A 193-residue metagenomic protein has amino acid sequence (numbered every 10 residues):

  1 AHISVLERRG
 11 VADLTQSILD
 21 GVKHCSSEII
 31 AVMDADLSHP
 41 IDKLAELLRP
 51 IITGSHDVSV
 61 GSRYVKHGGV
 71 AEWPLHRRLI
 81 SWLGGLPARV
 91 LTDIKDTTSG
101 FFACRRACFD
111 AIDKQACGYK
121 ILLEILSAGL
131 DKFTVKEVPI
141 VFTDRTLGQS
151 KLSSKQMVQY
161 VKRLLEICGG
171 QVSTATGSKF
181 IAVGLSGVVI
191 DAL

Functional and structural regions predicted by a protein language model:
A1-L6: Acidic donor-binding segment of Leloir-type glycosyltransferases
R8-H24, I29, I41-Y119, R145-K155 (+1 more regions): Acceptor/aglycone-binding surface of glycosyltransferases and processive sugar-polymer synthases
D36-S38: A short, conserved beta-strand element in the Rossmann-like catalytic core that flanks the donor/metal-binding loop
P40, P74, T174-S178: Generic structural signal for alpha-helix starts
L91, K114-A192: Hydrophobic helical membrane-anchoring modules
